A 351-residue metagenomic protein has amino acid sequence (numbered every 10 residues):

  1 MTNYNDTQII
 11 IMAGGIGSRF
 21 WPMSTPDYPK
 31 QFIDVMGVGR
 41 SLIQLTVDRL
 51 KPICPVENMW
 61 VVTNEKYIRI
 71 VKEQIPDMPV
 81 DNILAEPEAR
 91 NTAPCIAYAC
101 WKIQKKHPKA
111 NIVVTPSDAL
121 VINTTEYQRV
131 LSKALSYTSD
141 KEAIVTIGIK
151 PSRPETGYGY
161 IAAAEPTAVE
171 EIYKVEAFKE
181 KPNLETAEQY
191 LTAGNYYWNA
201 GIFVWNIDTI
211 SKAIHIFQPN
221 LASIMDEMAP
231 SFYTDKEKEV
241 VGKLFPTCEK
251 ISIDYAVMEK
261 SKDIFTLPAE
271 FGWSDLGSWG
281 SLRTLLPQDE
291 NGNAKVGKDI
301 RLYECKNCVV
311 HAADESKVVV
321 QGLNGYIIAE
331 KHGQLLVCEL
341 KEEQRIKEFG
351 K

Functional and structural regions predicted by a protein language model:
M1-I11, R19-P26, G37-P116, I122-S132: Conserved N-terminal catalytic core of the sugar/cofactor nucleotidyltransferase
T2-D6, I207-K351: Left-handed beta-helix
I11-A13, V62, V113-P116, T146-K150 (+3 more regions): Short beta-strand segments
I43, A99, D118, I161 (+3 more regions): Residue-level signal for inorganic ion chemistry
V61, L84-A85, V114, V145-I147 (+2 more regions): General beta-strand structural signal in soluble alpha/beta enzymes
T124-F245, F265, E315, E339-L340: Conserved core of the sugar-phosphate nucleotidyltransferase
